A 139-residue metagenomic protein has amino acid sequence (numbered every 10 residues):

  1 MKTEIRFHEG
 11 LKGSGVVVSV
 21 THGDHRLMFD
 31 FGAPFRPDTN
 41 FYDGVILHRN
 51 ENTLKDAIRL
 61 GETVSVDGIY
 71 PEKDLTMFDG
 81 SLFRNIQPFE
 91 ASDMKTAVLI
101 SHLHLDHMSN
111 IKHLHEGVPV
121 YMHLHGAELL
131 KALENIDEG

Functional and structural regions predicted by a protein language model:
M1-T3: Transmembrane beta-strand segments of Gram-negative outer membrane beta-barrel proteins
I5, V20, D30, H102-L103: Divalent metal-coordination and catalytic microenvironments
R6-H8, G13: Extended recognition/assembly regions associated with phosphoester-bond processing machinery
E9, L124-G126: Residues that form ligand- and interface-recognition hot spots within folded domains
S14-T21: Short beta-strand scaffold segments in enzyme catalytic cores
H25, E116-P119: A short helix->loop->beta-strand "cap" motif at the edges of active sites that frequently abuts
H25-L99, G126-G139: Pre-active-site segment of Zn-dependent metallo-hydrolases
A91-G117, L124: Di-metal (Zn2+ and/or Mg2+/Mn2+) metal-binding site signature of metallo-dependent hydrolases with the MBL/beta-CASP
